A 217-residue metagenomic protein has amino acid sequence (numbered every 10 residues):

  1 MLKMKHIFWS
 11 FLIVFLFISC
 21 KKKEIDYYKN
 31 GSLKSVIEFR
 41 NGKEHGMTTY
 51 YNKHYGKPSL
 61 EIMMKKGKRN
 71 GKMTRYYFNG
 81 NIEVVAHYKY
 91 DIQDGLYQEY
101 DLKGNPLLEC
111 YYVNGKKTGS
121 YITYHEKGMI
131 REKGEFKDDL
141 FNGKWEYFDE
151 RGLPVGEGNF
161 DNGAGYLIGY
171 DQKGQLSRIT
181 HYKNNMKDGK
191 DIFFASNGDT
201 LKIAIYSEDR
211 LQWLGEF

Functional and structural regions predicted by a protein language model:
M1-E24: Bacterial Sec-dependent N-terminal signal peptides
F17-F217: Glycine/tyrosine- and acidic-biased, solvent-exposed loop/turn segments at the edges of beta-strands
